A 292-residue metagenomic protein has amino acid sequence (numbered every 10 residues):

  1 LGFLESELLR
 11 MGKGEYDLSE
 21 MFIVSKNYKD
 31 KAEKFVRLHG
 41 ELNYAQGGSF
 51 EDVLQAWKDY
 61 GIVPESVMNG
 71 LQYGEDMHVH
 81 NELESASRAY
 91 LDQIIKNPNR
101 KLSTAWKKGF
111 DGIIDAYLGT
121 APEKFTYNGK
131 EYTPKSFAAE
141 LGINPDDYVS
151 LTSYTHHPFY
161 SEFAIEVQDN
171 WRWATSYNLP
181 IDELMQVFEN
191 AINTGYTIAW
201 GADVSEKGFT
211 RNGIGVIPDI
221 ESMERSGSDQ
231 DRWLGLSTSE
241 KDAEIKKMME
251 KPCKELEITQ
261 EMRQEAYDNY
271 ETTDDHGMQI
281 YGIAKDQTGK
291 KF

Functional and structural regions predicted by a protein language model:
G2-F292: Catalytic-core signature of thiol
